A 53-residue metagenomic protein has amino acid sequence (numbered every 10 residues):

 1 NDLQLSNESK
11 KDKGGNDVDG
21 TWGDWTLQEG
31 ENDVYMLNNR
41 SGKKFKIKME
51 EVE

Functional and structural regions predicted by a protein language model:
Q4-N7, D12-E29, Y35-R40, F45-E51: Beta-strand-rich, repetitive solenoid scaffolds
